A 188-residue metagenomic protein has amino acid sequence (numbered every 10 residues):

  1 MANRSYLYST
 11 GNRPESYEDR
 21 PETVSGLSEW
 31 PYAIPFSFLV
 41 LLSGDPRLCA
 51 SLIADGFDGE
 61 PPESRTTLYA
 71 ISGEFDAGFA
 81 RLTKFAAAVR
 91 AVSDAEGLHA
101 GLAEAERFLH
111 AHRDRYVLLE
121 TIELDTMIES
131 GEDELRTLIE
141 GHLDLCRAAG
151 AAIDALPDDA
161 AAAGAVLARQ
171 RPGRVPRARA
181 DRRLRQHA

Functional and structural regions predicted by a protein language model:
M1-G44: Short, extreme N-terminal segment that most often corresponds to the first beta-strand
M1-N3, S25-L27, P31-A33, S64 (+4 more regions): Alpha-helical structural elements
M1-R13, D114-A188: Acidic, proline/glycine-rich low-complexity IDRs
Y8-T10, D19, I34, F38-V40 (+5 more regions): Intrinsically disordered, low-complexity regions enriched in small/polar residues
P21-T23, I53, F57, D133-L135: Generic preference for flexible, low-structure residues
L27-W30, R47-E60, G97, G101-E106 (+4 more regions): Extended repeat- or IDR-based interaction platforms in eukaryotic proteins
P31-A87: Compact, glycine/acidic-enriched structural inserts
R81-I128: Elongated scaffolding segments in large macromolecular assemblies, built predominantly from amphipathic alpha-helices
